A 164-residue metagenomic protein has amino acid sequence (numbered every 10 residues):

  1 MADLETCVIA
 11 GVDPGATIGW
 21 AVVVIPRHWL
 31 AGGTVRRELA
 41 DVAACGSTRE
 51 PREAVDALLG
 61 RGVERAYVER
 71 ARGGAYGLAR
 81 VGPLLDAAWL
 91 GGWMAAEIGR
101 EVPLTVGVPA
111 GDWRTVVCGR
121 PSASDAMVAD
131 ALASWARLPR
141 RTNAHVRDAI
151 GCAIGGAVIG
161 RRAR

Functional and structural regions predicted by a protein language model:
M1-R164: Phosphate- and other anionic-substrate recognition elements at nucleic-acid/protein interfaces
